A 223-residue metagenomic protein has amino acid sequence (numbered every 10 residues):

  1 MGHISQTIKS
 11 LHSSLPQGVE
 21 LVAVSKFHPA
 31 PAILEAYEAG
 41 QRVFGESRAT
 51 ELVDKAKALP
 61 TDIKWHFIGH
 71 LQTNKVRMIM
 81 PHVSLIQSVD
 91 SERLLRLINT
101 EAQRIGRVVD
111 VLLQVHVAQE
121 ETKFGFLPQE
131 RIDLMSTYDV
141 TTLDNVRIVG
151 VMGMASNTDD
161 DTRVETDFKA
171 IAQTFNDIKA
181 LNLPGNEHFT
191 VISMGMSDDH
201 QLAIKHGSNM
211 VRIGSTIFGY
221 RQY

Functional and structural regions predicted by a protein language model:
M1-Q173, D177-H200, I204-H206, F218: Conserved alpha/beta-domain cores
S208-Y223: Gly/Pro- and small hydrophobic-enriched strand-loop and loop-to-helix capping segments that sit at the rims
